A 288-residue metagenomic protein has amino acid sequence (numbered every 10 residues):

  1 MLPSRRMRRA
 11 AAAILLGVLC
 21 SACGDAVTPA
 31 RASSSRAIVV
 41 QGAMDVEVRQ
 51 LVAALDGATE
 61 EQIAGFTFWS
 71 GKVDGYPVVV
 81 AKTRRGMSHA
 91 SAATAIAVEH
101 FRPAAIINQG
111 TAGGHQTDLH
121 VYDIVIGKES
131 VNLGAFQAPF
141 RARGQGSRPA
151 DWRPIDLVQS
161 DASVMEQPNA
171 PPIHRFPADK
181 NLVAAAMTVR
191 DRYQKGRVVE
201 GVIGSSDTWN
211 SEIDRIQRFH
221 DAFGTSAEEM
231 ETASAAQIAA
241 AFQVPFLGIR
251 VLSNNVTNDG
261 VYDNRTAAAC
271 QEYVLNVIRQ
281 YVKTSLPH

Functional and structural regions predicted by a protein language model:
L2-A12: Bacterial N-terminal signal peptides that target proteins for export
A11-A22: Bacterial N-terminal signal peptides
S21-S34: Bacterial Sec-dependent signal peptides at the C-terminal "C-region" and cleavage site
R31-V98: N-terminal short beta-loop-beta anion/metal-coordinating cradle
R102-A104: Proline-aspartate-enriched helix->loop->beta-strand connector
Q116-H220: Mid-sequence, gly/pro-rich, charge-dense loop/helix-turn segments that line enzyme active sites
S206-G248, V256-T257: A C-terminal functional module that forms or caps the active site or interfaces directly with catalytic machinery
V256-H288: His/Asp/Glu-rich mid-to-C-terminal helical/loop segments that flank catalytic regions of hydrolases
